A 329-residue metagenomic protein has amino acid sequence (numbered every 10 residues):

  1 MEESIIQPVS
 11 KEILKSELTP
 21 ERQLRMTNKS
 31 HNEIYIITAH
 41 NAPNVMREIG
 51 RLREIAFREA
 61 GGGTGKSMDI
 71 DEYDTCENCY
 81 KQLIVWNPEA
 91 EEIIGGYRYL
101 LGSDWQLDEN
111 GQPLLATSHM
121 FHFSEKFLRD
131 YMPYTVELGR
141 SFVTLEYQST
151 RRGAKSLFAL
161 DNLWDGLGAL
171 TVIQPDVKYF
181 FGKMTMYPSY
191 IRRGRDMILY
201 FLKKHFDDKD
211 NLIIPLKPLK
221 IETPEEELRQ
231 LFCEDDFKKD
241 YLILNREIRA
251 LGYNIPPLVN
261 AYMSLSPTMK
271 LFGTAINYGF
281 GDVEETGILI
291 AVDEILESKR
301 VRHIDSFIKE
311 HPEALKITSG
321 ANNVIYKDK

Functional and structural regions predicted by a protein language model:
E2-H40: Conserved N-terminal entry element of GNAT/NAT acetyltransferase domains
M26-D71, K81-L101: Short amphipathic alpha-helix that is part of the acyltransferase structural core
T64, M68, D104-T268: Acyl-donor binding region in acyl/amide transferases
D74-I84, L107, M269-K270, F280-T286: A short helix-loop-beta-strand connector motif used in the catalytic cores of GNAT acetyltransferases and, in some
E77-N78, I84-N87, E92-H122: Scaffold helices S1-S3 of the voltage-sensor/voltage-sensor-like domain in six-transmembrane cation channels
L157, K270-S306: C-terminal/domain-terminus segments
Y253, D282-G287, D293-E294, H311 (+1 more regions): Extended effector regions of multi-domain proteins
F307-K329: Short, cationic low-complexity segments
